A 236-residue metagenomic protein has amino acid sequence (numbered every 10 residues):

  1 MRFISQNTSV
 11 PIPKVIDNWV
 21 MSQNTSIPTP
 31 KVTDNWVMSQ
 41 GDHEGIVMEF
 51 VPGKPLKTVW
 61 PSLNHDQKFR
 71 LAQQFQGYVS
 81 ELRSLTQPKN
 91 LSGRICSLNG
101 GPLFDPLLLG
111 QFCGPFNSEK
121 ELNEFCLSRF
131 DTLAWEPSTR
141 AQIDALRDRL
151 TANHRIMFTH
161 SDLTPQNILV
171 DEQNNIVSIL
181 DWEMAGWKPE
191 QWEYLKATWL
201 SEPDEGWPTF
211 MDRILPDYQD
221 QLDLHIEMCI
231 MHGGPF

Functional and structural regions predicted by a protein language model:
M1-F112: ATP-binding pocket architecture of kinase catalytic cores
N7, L63, Q67, Q76-S80 (+5 more regions): FAD-dependent flavoprotein oxygenase/oxidase catalytic domain
S9, S39-Q40, L150-A152, V170-E172: Intrinsically disordered, low-complexity regulatory regions enriched in Ser/Pro/Gly/Thr and acidic residues
T29-K31, D162-P165: Short small/polar-residue motifs
P55-K57, A141-Q142, A185-G186: Short amphipathic alpha-helical segments, especially helix-boundary/capping motifs
Y78-R149, M157, A197-L215: Active-site catalytic-loop/activation-segment of kinase and kinase-like phosphoryl-transfer enzymes
E119, N153-F158, T164-D223: Active-site Asp-x-Gly
Q221, H225, H232-F236: Intrinsically disordered, low-complexity intracellular terminal segments
